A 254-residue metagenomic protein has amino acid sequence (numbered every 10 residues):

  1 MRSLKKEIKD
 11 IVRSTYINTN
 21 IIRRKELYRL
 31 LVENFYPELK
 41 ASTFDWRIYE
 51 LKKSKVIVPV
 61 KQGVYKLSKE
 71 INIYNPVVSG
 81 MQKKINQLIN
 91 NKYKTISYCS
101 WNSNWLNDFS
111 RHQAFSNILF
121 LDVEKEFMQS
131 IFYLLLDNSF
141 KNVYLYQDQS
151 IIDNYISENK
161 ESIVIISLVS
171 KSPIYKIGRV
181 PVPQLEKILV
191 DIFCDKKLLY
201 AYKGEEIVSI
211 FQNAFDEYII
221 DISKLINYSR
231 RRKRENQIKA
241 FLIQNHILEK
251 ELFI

Functional and structural regions predicted by a protein language model:
M1-I21, N90-S97: Short alpha-helical segments that sit at the start of domains
S14-T15, N34, I192-K196: Alpha-helix C-capping/helix-to-loop hinge sites
N18-K94: Short beta-edge/loop segments at beta->alpha junctions of small alpha/beta modules that act as binding/recognition
T43-W46, E126, S130, V180 (+1 more regions): Short, well-structured alpha-helical interface segments that form or flank functional binding sites
G63, M81-N159: Short gly/ser-rich loop at a beta-strand->alpha-helix junction or flexible surface loop bordering the NTP-binding
K66, F120-D122, V164-S167: Residues in well-ordered beta-strands of folded domains
N142-I254: Hydrophobic alpha-helical interaction segments
